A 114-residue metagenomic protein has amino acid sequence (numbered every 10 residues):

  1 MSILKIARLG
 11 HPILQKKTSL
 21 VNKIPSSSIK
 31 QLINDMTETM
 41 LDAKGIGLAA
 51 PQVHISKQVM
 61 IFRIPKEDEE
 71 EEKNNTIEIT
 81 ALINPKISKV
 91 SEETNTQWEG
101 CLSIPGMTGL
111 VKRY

Functional and structural regions predicted by a protein language model:
M1-Y114: Positively charged
